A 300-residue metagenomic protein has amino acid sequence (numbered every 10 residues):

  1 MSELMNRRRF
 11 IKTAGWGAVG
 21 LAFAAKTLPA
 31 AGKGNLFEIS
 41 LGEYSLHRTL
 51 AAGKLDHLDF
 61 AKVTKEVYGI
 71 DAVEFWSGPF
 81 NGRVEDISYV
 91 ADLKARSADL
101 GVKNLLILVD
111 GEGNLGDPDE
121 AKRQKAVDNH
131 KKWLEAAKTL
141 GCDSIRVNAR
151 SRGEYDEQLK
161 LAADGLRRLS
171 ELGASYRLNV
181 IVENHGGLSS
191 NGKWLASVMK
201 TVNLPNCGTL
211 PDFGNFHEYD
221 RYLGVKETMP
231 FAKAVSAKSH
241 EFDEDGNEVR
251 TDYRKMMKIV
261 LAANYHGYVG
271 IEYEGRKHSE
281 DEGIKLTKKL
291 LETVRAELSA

Functional and structural regions predicted by a protein language model:
S2-T139, E157, R167, A174 (+5 more regions): N-terminal pre-domain/capping segments
L41, N104-L106, R146, V182 (+2 more regions): Hydrophobic residues in well-ordered beta-strands that form the structural core
A72-V73, A163-I259: Acidic/histidine-rich catalytic cores of soluble enzymes
V102, L178, A263-G267: A short helix->loop->beta-strand "cap" motif at the edges of active sites that frequently abuts
A137-Y155, Y176-H185: Active-site groove signature of glycoside hydrolases
R152-L166: Active-site cleft segment of glycoside hydrolase catalytic domains centered on the general acid/base Glu
G267-E274: Conserved active-site loop/cleft motifs that coordinate metal ions or position small ligands
